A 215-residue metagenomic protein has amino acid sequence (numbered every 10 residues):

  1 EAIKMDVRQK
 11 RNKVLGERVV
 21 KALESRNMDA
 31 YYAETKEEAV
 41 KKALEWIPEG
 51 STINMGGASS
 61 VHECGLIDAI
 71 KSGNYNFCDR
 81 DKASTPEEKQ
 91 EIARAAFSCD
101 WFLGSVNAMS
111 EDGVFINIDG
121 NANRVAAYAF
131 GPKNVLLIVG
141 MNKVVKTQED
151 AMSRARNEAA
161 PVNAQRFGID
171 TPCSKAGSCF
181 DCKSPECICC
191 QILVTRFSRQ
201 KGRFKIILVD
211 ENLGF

Functional and structural regions predicted by a protein language model:
E1-K4: Short, Lys/Arg-enriched N-terminal segments with co-localized hydrophobic residues within the first ~10-30 amino acids
R8: N-terminal glycine-rich FAD/FM-binding segment characteristic of electron-transfer flavoproteins
N12-A93, F97-L103: N-terminal active-site beta-alpha-beta segment that forms phosphate/nucleotide-binding and substrate-recognition loops
F97-F215: Conserved phosphate- and dinucleotide-binding cores of soluble alpha/beta proteins, encompassing both enzyme active
